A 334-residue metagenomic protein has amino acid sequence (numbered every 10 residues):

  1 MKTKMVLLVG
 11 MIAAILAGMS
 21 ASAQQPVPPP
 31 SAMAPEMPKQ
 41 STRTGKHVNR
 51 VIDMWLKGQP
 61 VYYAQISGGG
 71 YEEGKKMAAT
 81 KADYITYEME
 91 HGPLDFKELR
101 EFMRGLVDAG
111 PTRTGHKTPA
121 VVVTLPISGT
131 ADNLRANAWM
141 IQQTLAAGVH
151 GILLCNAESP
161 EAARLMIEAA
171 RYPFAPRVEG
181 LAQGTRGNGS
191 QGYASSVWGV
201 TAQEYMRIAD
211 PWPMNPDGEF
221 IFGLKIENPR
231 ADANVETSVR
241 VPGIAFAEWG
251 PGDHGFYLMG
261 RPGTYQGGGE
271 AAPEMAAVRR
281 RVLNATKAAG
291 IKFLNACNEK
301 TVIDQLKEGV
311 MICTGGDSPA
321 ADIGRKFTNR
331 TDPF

Functional and structural regions predicted by a protein language model:
M1-V9: Bacterial N-terminal signal peptides that target proteins for export
V9-G18: Bacterial N-terminal signal peptides
I12, Q24-F334: Expand to "…catalyze enediolate/carbanion chemistry for C-C bond making/breaking, isomerization, decarboxylation
M19-A23: Sec/Tat signal peptide C-region and signal peptidase I cleavage site
